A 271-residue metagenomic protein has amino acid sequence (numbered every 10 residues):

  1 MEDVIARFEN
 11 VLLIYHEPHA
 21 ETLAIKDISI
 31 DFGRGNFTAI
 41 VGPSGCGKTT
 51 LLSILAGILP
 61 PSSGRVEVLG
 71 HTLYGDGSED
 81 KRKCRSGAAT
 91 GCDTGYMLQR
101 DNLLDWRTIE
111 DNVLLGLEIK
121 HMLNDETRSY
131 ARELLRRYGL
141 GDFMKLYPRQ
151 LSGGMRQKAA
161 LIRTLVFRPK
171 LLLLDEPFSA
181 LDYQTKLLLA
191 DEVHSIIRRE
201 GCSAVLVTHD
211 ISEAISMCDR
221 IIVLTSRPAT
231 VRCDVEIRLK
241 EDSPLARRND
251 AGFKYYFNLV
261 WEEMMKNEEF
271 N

Functional and structural regions predicted by a protein language model:
V41-P43: The feature captures the beta-strand-to-loop junction immediately N-terminal to the Walker
A56: Helix-to-loop junction immediately C-terminal to a conserved catalytic motif
G64-G75, E79-R82, S86-T90: Conserved ABC transporter NBD signature motif
R107-L114: Short coil-to-helix segment of the ABC ATPase nucleotide-binding domain corresponding to the Q-loop/switch region
L114, E118, D125-F143, S195: Conserved ABC ATPase "signature" region
Y147-L151, M155: Conserved ABC ATPase signature
V166-K170: A short, proline-enriched helix->beta-strand linker immediately N-terminal to the Walker B motif in ABC-type P-loop
